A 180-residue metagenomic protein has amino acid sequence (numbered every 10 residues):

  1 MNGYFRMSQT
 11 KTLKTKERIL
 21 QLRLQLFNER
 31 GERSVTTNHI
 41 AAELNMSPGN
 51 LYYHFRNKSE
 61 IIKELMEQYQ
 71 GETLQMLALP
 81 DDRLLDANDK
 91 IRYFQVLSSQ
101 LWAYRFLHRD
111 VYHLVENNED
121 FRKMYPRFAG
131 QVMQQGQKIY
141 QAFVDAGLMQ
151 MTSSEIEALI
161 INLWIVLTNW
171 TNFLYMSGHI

Functional and structural regions predicted by a protein language model:
M1-K14: N-terminal intrinsically disordered/low-complexity leader segments
M1-Y4, N172-I180: C-terminal peripheral helix-coil segments that are non-catalytic and often amphipathic
T15-L22, L159: N-terminal positioning helix adjacent to the helix-turn-helix/winged-helix DNA-binding module
R18, L26-E64: Helix-turn-helix
E64, A78-F106: Hydrophobic alpha-helical connector segments
E67-T73: Short, basic, alpha-helical segments at the C-terminal edge of helix-turn-helix-like DNA-binding modules
L77-P80, H108-V115, F143, G147 (+1 more regions): Secondary-structure edge/capping motif, primarily at the C-terminal ends of alpha-helices and the immediately following
D120-A146, E157-N172: Amphipathic alpha-helical packing segments from all-alpha helical-bundle domains
